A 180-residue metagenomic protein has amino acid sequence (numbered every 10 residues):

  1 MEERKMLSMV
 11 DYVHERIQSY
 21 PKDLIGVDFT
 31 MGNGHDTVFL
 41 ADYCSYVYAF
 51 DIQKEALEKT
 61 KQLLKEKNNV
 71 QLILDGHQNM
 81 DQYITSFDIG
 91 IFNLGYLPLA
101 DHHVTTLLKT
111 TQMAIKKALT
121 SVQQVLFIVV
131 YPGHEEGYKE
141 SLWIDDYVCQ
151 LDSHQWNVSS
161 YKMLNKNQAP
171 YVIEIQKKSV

Functional and structural regions predicted by a protein language model:
M1-L24, H35-V38: S-adenosyl-L-methionine
D28: Class I SAM-dependent methyltransferase core
N33-S45: Conserved SAM-binding loop of SAM-dependent methyltransferases across substrates and taxa, primarily the Class I
Y46-D51: Conserved SAM-binding motif I beta-strand of class I
E55-I84: S-adenosyl-L-methionine
H103-S121: Glycine-rich S-adenosyl-L-methionine
Q123-V130: Conserved beta-strand signature within the Rossmann-like core of class I S-adenosyl-L-methionine
G137-V180: Class I S-adenosyl-L-methionine
